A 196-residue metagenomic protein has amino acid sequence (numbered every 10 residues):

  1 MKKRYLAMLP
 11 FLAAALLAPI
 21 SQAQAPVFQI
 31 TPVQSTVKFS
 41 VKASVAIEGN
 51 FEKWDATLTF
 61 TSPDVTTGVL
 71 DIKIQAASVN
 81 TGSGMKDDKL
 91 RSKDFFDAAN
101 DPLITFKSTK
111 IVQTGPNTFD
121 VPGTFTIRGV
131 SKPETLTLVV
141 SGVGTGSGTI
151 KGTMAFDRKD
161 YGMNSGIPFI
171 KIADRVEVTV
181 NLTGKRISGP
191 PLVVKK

Functional and structural regions predicted by a protein language model:
M1-R4: Positively charged n-region of N-terminal signal peptides that target proteins for export
L6-M8, G162: General helical structural elements
M8-A18: Bacterial N-terminal signal peptides
Q22-K196: Low-complexity, acidic/polar, glycine-enriched regions of mature
